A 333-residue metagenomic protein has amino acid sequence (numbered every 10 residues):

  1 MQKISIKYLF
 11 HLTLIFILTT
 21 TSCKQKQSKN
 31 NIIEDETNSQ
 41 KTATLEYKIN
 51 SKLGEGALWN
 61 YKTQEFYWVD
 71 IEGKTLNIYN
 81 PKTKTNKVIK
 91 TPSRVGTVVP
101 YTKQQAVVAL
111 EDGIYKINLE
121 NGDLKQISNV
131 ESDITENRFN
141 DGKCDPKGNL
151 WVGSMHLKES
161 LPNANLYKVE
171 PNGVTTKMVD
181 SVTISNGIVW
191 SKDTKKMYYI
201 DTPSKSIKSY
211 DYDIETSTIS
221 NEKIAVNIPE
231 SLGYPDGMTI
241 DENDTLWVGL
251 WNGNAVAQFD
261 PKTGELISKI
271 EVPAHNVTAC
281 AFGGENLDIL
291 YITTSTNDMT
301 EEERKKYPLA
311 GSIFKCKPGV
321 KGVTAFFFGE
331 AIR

Functional and structural regions predicted by a protein language model:
T19-S22: C-terminal motif of bacterial Sec signal peptides marking the signal peptidase cleavage site
I32-S51, N80-K84, K90, S128 (+2 more regions): A short helix->beta-strand "capping" segment at the edge of beta-propeller domains
I49-T63, P92-V107, D133-N149, M178-K196 (+2 more regions): Beta-rich, blade/repeat-based domains predominating in secreted/periplasmic proteins but also intracellular
N60-Y61, F66-I71, V107-D112, L150-S160 (+3 more regions): Conserved beta-strand positions in repeat-built beta-propeller and related beta-rich domains
T75-N77, G113-Y115, A164-Y167, S206-K208 (+2 more regions): A short loop-to-beta-strand structural motif that recurs across blades of beta-propeller domains
L124-D180: Hydrophobic alpha-helical segments and helix pairs
Y210-S217, K317-V323: Short loop/turn segments immediately following beta-strands, especially the blade-tip and inter-blade linker loops
A281-R333: Blade-level signature of beta-propeller repeat domains, shared across WD40, Kelch, NHL, RCC1 and BNR/Asp-box propellers
